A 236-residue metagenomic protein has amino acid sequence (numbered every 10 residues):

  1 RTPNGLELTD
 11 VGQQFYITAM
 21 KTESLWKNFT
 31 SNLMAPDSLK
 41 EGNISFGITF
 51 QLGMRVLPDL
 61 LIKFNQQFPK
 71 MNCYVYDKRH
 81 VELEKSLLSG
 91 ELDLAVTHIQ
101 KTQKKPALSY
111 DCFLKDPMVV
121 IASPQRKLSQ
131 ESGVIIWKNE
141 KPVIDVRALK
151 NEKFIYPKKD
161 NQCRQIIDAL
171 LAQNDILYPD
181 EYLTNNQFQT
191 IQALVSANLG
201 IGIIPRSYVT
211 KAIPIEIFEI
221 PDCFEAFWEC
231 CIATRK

Functional and structural regions predicted by a protein language model:
L6, S109-D111, K115-V120, P124-R126 (+3 more regions): Small-molecule pocket liners
E7-E41: Alpha-helical "hinge/linker" immediately C-terminal to small N-terminal DNA-binding modules
I17, P36, L60-K63, V81-P124 (+3 more regions): Short beta-strand-centered segments that line the small-molecule binding cleft or hinge of alpha/beta clamshell
I17, Q66-K70, K138-K141, Q165 (+3 more regions): C-terminal effector-binding regulatory domain of bacterial HTH transcription factors
E41-K104, T184: Central regulatory/effector-binding core of bacterial HTH transcription factors
R79-L83, L88-L92, H98, D160-F218: Hydrophobic hinge/microswitch elements
K104-C112, D116, Q189-K236: Beta-alpha-beta core module
L128-N174: Secondary-structure junction motif
